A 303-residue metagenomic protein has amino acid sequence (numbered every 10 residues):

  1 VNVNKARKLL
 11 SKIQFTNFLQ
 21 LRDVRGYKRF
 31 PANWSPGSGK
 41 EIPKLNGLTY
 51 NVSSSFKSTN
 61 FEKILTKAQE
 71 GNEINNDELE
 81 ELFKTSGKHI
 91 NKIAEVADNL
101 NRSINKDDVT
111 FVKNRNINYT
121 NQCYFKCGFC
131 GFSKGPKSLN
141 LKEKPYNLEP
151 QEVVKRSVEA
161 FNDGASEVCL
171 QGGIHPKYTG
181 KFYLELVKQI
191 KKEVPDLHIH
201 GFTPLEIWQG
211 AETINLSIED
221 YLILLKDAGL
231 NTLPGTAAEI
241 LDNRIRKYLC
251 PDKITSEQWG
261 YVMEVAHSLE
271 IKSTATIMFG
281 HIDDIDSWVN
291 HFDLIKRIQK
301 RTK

Functional and structural regions predicted by a protein language model:
V1-K88, I104, K155, F161-N162 (+1 more regions): Auxiliary Fe-S-binding modules of radical SAM enzymes
G71, A97, C127, L170 (+3 more regions): Conserved, mostly hydrophobic/aromatic
K92-K137, P145-C169: N-terminal pre-triad scaffold of radical SAM enzymes
G131, F161, V187-V194, K226 (+1 more regions): Surface-exposed amphipathic alpha-helices with a cationic face
P136-K137, E167-C169, I174-K177, P204-G210 (+3 more regions): Conserved radical SAM core fold
S157, L184-K188, E219-L222, G260-M263 (+1 more regions): Generic structural signal for well-ordered alpha-helices, preferentially at hydrophobic/aromatic core positions
V168-E193, G210-I214, D283-S287: Conserved glycine-rich "GG(E/T)P / GGGxP" loop and the immediately following alpha-helix in the radical SAM core
V194, D227-A238, E257-K303: Conserved C-terminal portion of the radical SAM core fold that forms the substrate/S-adenosylmethionine-binding
